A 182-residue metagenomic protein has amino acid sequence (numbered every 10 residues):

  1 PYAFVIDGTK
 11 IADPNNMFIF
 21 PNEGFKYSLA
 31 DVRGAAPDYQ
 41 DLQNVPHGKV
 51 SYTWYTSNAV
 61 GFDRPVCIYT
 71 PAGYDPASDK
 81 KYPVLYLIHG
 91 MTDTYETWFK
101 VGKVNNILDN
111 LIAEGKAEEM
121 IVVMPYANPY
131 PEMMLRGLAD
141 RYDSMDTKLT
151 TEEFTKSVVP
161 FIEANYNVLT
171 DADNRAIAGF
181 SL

Functional and structural regions predicted by a protein language model:
P1-L182: Non-catalytic cap/lid and distal C-terminal segments of serine-dependent acyl enzymes
